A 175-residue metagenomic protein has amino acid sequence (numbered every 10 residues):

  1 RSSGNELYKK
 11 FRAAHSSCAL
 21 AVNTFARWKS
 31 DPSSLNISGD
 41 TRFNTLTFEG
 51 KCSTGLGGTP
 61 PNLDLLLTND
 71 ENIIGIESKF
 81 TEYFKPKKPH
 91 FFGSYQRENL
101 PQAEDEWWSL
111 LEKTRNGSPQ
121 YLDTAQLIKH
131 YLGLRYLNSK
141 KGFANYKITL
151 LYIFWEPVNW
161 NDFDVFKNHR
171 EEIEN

Functional and structural regions predicted by a protein language model:
R1-T47, G58: Nuclease catalytic cores
N44-D70: Active-site metal-binding core of divalent-cation-utilizing nuclease and nuclease-like domains
K51-L56, K79-Y83, L134, W155-N159: Short, solvent-exposed loop/turn segments at secondary-structure junctions
L65, K79-H90: A short, conserved, highly charged catalytic patch centered on acidic carboxylates
L66-G75, N138-S139: Active-site beta-strand-loop-beta-strand hairpin of nuclease catalytic cores that positions key catalytic residues
K85, P89-T149: Acidic, metal/cofactor-coordinating or nucleic-acid-engaging core segments within structured domains
I148-E156: Extended hydrophobic secondary-structure segments that form protein cores and membrane-embedded regions
F163-N175: Polybasic (Lys/Arg-rich)
